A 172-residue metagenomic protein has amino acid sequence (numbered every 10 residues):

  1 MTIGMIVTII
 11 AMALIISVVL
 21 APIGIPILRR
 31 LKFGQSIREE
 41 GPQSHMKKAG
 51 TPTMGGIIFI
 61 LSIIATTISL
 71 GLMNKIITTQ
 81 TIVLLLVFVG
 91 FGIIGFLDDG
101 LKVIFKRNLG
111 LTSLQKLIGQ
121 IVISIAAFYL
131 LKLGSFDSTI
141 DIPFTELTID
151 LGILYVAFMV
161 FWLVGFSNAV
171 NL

Functional and structural regions predicted by a protein language model:
M1-Q35, E39-L172: "…together with the soluble PPM/PP2C metallo-phosphatase catalytic core" -> "…together with the soluble PPM/PP2C
